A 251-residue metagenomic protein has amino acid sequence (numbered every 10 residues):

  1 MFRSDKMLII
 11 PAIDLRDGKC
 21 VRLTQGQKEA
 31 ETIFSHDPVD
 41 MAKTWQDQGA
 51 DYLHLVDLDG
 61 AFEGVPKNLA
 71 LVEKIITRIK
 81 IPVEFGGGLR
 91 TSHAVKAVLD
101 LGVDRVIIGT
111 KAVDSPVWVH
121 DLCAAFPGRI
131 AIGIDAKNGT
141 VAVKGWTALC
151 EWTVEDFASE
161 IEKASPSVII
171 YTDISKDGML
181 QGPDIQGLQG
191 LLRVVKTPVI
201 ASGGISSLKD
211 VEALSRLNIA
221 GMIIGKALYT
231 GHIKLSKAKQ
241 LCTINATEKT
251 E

Functional and structural regions predicted by a protein language model:
L8-A12, Y52, K80-E84, R105-I107 (+5 more regions): Structural preference for beta-strand elements that scaffold enzyme active sites
D14, W45, L53, V98 (+5 more regions): Conserved, mostly hydrophobic/aromatic
D17-E29, K96, V103-D177: Conserved anion-binding
Y52-A70, T110, Y171-Q181: Glycine-rich, proline-tolerant flexible connector loops at the mouths of alpha/beta enzymes
D59, V65-A124: Glycine/small-residue-rich loop that forms an oxyanion/phosphate-binding "nest" at active or ligand-binding sites
P66-E73, T147-D156, Q181-Q189: Charged helix-capping and loop-helix junction motifs
I79, V83-D104, Q186-G221: Catalytic cores of alpha/beta
W118-A125, I130, S215-I224, L228-E251: C-terminal helical cap(s) of enzyme catalytic domains, especially alpha/beta-barrels
